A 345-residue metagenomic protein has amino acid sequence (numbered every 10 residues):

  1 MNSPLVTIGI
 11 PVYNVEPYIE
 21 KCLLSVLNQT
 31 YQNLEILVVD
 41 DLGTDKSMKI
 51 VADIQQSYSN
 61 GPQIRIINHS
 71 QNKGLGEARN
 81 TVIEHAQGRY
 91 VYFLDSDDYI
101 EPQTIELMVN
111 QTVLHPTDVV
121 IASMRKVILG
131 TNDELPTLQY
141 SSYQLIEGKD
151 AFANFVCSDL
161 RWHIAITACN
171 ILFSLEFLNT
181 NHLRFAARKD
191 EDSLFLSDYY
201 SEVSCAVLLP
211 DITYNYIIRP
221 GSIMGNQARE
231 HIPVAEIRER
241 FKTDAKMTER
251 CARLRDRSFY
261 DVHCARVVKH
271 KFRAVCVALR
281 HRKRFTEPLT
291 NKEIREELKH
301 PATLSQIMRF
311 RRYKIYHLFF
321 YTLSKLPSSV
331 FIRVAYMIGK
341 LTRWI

Functional and structural regions predicted by a protein language model:
M1-N28: N-proximal low-complexity "stem/linker" segments adjacent to membrane-targeting elements
S3-T7, L27-V38, K46, G61-R65: Short loop->beta transition adjacent to catalytic acidic/histidine clusters or analogous donor-positioning motifs
E20, D45-Q55, Y99, Q103-I105: Acidic helix N-cap motif at the loop->helix transition within catalytic regions of sugar-transfer enzymes
S25, D40-I50, Q71: A conserved acidic beta->alpha catalytic loop
N68-A86, L107: Glycine-rich, basic loop-to-helix element that forms the pyrophosphate-binding segment of sugar-nucleotide handling
V91: Short aromatic/hydrophobic "clamp" motif used to bind/position activated sugar donors
S96-D190, L194-P210, I217-A235: Donor-binding/catalytic cores of nucleotide-activated saccharide and glycerol-phosphate transferases/polymerases
L279-I345: Membrane-interface aromatic/basic loop that binds lipid-linked glycans or pyrophosphate carriers, typified by
